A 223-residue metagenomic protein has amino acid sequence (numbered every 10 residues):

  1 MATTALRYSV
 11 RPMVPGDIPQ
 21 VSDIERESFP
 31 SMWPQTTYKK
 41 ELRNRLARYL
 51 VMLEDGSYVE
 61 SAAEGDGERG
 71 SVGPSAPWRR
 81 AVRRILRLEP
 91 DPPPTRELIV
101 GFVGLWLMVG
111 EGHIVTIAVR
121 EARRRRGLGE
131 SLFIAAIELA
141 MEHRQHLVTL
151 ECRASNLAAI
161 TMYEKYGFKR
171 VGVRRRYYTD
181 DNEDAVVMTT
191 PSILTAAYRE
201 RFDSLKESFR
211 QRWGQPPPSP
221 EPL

Functional and structural regions predicted by a protein language model:
T3, P12-A122, F133-H143, P191-T195 (+1 more regions): Acetyl-CoA-dependent GNAT
V119, R153-A154: Short amphipathic helical patch at the helix-1/turn junction of helix-turn-helix
R123-G127: Glycine-rich phosphate-binding loop
F133, S155-A159, R176-D181: Short glycine/proline-centered loop/turn elements that form peptide/ligand docking sites
A140-E151, M162, R174: Conserved GNAT acetyl-CoA-binding A-motif
T149-E151, K169-A185, R199, L205-E207: Conserved catalytic-core motifs of GNAT/GCN5-like acyltransferases
Y163, F168, M188: Conserved active-site tyrosine of GNAT-family acetyltransferases
